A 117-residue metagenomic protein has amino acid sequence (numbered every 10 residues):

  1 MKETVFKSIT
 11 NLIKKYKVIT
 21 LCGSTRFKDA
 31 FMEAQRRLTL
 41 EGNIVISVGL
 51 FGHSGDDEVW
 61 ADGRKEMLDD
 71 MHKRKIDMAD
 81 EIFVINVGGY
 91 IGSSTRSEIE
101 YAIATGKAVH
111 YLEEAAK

Functional and structural regions predicted by a protein language model:
M1-K117: Conserved catalytic or regulatory cores that recognize and/or transform ribose-phosphate-containing ligands
